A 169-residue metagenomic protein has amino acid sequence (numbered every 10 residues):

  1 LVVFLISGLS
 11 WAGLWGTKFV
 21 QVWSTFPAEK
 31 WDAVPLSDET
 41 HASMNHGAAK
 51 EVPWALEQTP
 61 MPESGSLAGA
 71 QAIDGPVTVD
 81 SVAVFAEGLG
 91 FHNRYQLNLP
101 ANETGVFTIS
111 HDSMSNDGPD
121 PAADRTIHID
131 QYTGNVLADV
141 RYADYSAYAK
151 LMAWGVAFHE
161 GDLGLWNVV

Functional and structural regions predicted by a protein language model:
L1-E29, W166-V169: Internal alpha-helical transmembrane segments
V3-I6, I73, I109, I127-I129: Weak global preference for isoleucine
F19-W23, V82, G155: Generic structural signal of hydrophobic/aromatic residues within well-ordered alpha-helices of folded domains
T25-G118: Membrane-proximal low-complexity regions enriched in glycine and acidic/polar residues
H41-H46, A138, Y142, N167-V169: Noncatalytic linker/hinge segments flanking ATPase motor cores
A86, G90-F91, Q96, I109-E160: Extended, hydrophilic extramembrane loops/domains of integral membrane proteins
V156, D162-V169: C-terminal structural cap/anchor segments
